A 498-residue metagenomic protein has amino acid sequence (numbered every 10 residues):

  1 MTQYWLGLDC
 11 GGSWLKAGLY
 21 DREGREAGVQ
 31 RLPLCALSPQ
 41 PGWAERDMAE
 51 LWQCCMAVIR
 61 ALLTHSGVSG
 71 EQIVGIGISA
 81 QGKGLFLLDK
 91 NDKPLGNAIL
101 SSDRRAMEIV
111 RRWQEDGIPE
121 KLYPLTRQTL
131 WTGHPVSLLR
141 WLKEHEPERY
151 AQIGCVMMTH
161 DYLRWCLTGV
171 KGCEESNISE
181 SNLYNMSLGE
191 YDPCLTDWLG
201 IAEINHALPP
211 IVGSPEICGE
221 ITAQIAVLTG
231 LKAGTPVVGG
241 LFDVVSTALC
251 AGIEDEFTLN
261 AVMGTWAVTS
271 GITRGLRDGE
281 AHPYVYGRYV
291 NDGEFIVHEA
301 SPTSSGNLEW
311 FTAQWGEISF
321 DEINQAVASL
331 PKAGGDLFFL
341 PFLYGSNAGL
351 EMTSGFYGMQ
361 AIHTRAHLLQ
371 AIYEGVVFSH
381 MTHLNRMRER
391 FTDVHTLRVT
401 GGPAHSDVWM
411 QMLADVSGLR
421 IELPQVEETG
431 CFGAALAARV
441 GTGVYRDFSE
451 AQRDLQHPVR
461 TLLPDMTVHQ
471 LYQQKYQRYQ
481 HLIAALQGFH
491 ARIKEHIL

Functional and structural regions predicted by a protein language model:
M1-N97, P124, Q152, A226-V227 (+3 more regions): N-terminal glycine/serine-rich phosphate-binding loop of ATP-dependent small-molecule kinases, especially carbohydrate
W5-G7, M107, Q114-T126, W131 (+4 more regions): Active-site core segments that coordinate phosphate-bearing ligands/cofactors across diverse enzyme families
G28-L32, P209, R460: Structural signal for short hydrophobic segments within the conserved structured cores of catalytic domains across
L32-L34, G213, P464: Active-site donor-binding loop signature of nucleotide-sugar glycosyltransferases
T64-L100, T129-G133, C155, R164-N185 (+2 more regions): Short beta-strand-loop/turn "lid" adjacent to the catalytic site in phosphate-handling enzymes
D103: Carbohydrate-associated surface elements
G200-G213: A conserved helix-loop-beta module that forms one wall/lid of the active-site cleft in ATP-utilizing catalytic domains
